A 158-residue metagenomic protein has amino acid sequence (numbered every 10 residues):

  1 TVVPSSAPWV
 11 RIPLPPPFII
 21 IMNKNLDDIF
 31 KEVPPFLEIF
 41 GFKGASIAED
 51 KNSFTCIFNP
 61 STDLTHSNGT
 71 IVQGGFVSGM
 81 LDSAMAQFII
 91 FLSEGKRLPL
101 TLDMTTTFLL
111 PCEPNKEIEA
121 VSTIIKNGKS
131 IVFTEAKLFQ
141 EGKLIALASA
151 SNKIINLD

Functional and structural regions predicted by a protein language model:
S5-S6: Serine residues within intrinsically disordered or low-complexity segments
W9-V10: Short, positively charged low-complexity motifs
I20-D158: Terminal targeting signals and extreme-terminal segments of soluble enzymes
